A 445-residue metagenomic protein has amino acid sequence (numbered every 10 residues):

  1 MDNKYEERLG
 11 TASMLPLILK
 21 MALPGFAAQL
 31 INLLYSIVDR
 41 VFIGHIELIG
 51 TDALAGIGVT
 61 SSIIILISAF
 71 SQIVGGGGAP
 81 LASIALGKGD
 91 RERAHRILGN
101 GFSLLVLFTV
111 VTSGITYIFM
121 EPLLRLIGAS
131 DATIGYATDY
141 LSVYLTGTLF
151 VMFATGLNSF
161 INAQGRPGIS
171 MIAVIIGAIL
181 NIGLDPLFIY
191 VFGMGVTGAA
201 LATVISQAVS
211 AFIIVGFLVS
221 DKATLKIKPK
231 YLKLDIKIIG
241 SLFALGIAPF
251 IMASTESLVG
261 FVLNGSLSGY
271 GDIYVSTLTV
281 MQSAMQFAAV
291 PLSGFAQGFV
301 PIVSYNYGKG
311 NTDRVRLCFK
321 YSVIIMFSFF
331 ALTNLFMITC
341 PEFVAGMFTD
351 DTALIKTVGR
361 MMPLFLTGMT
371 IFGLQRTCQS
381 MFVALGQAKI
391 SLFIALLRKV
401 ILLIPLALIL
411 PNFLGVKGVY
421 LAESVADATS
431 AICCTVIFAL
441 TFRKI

Functional and structural regions predicted by a protein language model:
M1-A22, A82-L149, V191-I247, V303-G368 (+1 more regions): Short alpha-helical transmembrane segments in multi-pass integral membrane proteins
T11, L15-L34, V38, I63-F70 (+6 more regions): Residue-level signal for short hydrophobic patches within transmembrane helices of multi-pass membrane transporters
K20-D39, V143, G177, S206-S210 (+3 more regions): Transmembrane helical elements of multi-pass membrane transporters/channels
L30, L34-L54, L124-D131, L187-M194 (+4 more regions): Helix-terminus/linker motif at the lipid-water interface of multi-pass membrane proteins
I37-V41, G114, P122, G156-F160 (+8 more regions): Alpha-helical transmembrane segments of multipass membrane proteins
T51-S62, A137-L141, A200, D272-F287 (+1 more regions): Small-residue hotspots at the loop-to-helix junctions and early N-terminal turns of transmembrane alpha-helices
L54-G114, V151-S170, N264, T277-L335 (+2 more regions): Small-residue-rich hydrophobic transmembrane alpha-helices
G75, Y144-N162, S170-A178, A199-I214 (+4 more regions): Short runs within selected transmembrane alpha-helices of multi-pass transporters and secretion channels
